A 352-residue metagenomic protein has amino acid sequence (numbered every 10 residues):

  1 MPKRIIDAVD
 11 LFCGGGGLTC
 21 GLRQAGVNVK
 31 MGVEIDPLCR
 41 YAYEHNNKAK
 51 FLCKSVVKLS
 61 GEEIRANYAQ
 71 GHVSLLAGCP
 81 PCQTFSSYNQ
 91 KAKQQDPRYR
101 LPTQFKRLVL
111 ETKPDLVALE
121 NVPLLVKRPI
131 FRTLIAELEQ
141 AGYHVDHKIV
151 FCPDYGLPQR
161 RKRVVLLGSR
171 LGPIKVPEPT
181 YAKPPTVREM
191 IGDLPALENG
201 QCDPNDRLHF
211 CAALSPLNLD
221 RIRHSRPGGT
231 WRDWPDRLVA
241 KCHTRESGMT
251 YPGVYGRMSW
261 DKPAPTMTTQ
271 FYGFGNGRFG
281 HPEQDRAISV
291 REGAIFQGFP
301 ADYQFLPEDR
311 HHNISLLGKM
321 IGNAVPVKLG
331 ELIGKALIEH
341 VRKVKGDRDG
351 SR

Functional and structural regions predicted by a protein language model:
K3-D7: Extreme N-terminal starter segment of soluble prokaryotic enzymes
D10-L18, L22, V56, Q70-N89 (+6 more regions): Conserved proline-anchored active-site loop of SAM-dependent methyltransferases that bridges a beta-strand
G21-N28, N46: A short, Lys/Arg-enriched amphipathic alpha-helix followed by its capping loop at the start of a domain
G32-V33: The conserved SAM/SAH-binding core of class I Rossmann-like methyltransferase domains, concentrating on the hydrophobic
D36: Conserved SAM/SAH-binding beta-strand->alpha-helix loop
A42-Y68: S-adenosyl-L-methionine
E62-H72, Q83-V254: Class I S-adenosyl-L-methionine
C211-R352: C-terminal target-recognition/interaction regions appended to catalytic cores
